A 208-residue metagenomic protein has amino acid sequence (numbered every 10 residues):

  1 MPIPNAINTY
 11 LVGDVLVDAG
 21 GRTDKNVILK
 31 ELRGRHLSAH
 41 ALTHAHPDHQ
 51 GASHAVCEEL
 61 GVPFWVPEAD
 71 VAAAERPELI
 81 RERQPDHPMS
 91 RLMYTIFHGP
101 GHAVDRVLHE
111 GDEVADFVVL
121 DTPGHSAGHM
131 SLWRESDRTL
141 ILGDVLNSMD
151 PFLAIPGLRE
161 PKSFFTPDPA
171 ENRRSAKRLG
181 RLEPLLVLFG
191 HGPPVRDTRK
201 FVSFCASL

Functional and structural regions predicted by a protein language model:
M1-R35, S131-G143, S148: Conserved beta-strand hairpin/beta-sheet module of binuclear metal-dependent hydrolase folds, prominently
V15-V17, A41, F64, T139-I141 (+1 more regions): Residue-level marker for buried hydrophobic side chains located in beta-strands that build the well-ordered beta-sheet
R22, V118-D121, A127-R199, F204: Metallo-beta-lactamase
K25-D70: Active-site metal-binding motif and surrounding structural segment of the metallo-beta-lactamase
A41-H44, T122, S126: Ser/Thr-glycine-rich phosphate-binding loops at phosphate-binding pockets of nucleotides, nucleotide cofactors
E59-L60, I80-D86, R159, C205-S207: Short, hinge-like loop/turn segments at secondary-structure boundaries
W65-R81, S136-D150: Short, solvent-exposed beta-strand-terminating loops
V71-D121, F164-P167, E171-P184: Metallo-beta-lactamase
